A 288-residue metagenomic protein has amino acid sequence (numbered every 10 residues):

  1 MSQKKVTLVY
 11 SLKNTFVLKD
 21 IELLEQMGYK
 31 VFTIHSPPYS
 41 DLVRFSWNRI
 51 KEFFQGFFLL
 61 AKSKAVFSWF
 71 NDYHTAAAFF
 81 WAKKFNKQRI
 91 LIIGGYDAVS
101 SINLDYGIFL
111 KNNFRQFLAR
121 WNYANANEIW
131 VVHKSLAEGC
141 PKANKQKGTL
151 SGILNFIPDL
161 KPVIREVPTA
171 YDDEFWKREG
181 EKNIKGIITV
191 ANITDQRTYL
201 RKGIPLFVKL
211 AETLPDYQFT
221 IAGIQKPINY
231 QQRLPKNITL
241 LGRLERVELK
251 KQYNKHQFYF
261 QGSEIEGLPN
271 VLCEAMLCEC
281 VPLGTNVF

Functional and structural regions predicted by a protein language model:
A82-S101, Y123, E128-W130: Active-site proximal beta-strand in glycosyltransferases
R120-P162, Y171-F175, I228: A short, active-site helix/loop in glycosyltransferases that binds the activated sugar's phosphate group
N155-K185, E248-K251: Acidic anion/phosphate-binding donor-loop and adjacent secondary structure in glycosyltransferase catalytic cores
Y171-K202, V208-L214: Conserved donor-binding/catalytic core segment of Leloir-type glycosyltransferases
V190-D195, P205-V208, P215-Q231, G242: Glycosyltransferase donor-sugar binding loop
I228-K250: Nucleotide-activated donor-binding/catalytic signature segment of Leloir-type glycosyltransferases, i.e., the conserved
E264: Aromatic "clamp/platform" in nucleotide-sugar-dependent glycosyltransferases that forms part of the donor/acceptor
V281-G284: Short hydrophobic beta-strand element within catalytic cores of glycosyltransferases and related nucleotide-activated
